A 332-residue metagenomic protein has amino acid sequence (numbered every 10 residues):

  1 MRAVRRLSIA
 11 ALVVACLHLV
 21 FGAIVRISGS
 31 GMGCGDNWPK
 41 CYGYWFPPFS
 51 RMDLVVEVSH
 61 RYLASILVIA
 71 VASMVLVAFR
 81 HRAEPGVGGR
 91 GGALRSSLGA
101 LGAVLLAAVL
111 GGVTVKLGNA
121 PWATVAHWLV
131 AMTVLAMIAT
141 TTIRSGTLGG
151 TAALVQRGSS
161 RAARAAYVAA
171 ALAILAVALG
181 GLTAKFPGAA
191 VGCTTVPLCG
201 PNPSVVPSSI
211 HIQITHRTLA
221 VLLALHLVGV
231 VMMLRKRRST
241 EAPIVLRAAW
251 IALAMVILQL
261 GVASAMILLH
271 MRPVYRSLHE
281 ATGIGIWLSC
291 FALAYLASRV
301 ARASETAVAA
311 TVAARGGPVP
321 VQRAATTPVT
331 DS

Functional and structural regions predicted by a protein language model:
M1-S332: Polytopic transmembrane helical bundles with strong interfacial aromatic enrichment
